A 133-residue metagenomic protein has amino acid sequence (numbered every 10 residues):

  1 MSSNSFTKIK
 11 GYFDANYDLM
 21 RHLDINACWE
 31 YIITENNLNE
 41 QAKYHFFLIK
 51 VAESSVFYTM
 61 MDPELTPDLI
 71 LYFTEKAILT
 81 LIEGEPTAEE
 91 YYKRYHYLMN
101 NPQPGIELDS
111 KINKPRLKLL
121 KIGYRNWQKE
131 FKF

Functional and structural regions predicted by a protein language model:
M1-F133: Feature captures hydrophobic
